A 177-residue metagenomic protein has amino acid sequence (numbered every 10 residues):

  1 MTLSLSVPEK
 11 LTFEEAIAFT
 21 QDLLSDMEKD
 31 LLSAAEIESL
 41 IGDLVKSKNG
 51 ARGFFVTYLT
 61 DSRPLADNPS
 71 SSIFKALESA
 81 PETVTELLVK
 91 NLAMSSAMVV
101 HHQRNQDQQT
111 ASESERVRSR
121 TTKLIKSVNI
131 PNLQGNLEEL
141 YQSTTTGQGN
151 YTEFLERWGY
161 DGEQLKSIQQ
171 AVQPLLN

Functional and structural regions predicted by a protein language model:
T2-E28, N132-N177: Low-complexity intrinsically disordered segments
S6, I41-V45, L77-N91, R104-A111 (+1 more regions): Short, charged/polar micro-motifs that form catalytic or ligand-binding hotspots
A16, I37, A51-F55, S70 (+2 more regions): Short runs of predominantly hydrophobic/aromatic residues within well-ordered alpha helices that form helix-helix
Q21-E28, V45, L59, S96-V99 (+2 more regions): Alpha-helical repeat scaffolds in large eukaryotic proteins
D22, G53-D61, L87-Q103: Short, hydrophobic/amphipathic alpha-helical patches that form generic packing surfaces within helical domains
D22-L40: Core of compact, soluble alpha-helical bundle domains
I37-E78: A glycine-rich, hydrophobic loop/mini-helix early in the fold
L92-R157: Conserved binding-pocket/active-site segment within a compact domain
